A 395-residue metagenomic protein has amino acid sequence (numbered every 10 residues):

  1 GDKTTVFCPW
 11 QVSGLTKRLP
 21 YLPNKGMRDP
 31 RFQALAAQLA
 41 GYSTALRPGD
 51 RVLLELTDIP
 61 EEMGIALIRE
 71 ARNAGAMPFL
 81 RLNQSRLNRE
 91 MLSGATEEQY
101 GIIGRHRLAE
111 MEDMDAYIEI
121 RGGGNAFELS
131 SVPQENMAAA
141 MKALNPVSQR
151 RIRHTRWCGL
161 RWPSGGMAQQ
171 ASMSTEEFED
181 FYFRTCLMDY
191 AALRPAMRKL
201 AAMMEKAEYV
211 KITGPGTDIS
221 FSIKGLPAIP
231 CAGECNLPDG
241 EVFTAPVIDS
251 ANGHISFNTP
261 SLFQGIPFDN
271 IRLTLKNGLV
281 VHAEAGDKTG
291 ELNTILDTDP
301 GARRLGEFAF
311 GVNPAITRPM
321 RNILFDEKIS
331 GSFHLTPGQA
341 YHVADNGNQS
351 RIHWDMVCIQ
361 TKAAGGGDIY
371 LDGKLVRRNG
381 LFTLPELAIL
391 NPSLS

Functional and structural regions predicted by a protein language model:
D2, Y21-N24: Intrinsic-disorder-associated, low-complexity terminal segments enriched in Asp/Asn/His/Tyr and depleted of Lys/Arg
T4-T5, T16: Ala/Thr-enriched low-complexity intrinsically disordered regions
P23-G253, N379, L384-P392: Active-site bordering "gate/hinge" segments that shape substrate access to catalytic or cofactor-binding pockets
Y209-I212, I271, V281, G365-L375: Short polybasic amphipathic segments
E241-E284: Oxyanion-binding "anion nests"
H282-Q349: Dual-mode signal for accessory low-complexity, basic/Gly-rich regions
R321-L394: Internal helix-turn-beta structural module
